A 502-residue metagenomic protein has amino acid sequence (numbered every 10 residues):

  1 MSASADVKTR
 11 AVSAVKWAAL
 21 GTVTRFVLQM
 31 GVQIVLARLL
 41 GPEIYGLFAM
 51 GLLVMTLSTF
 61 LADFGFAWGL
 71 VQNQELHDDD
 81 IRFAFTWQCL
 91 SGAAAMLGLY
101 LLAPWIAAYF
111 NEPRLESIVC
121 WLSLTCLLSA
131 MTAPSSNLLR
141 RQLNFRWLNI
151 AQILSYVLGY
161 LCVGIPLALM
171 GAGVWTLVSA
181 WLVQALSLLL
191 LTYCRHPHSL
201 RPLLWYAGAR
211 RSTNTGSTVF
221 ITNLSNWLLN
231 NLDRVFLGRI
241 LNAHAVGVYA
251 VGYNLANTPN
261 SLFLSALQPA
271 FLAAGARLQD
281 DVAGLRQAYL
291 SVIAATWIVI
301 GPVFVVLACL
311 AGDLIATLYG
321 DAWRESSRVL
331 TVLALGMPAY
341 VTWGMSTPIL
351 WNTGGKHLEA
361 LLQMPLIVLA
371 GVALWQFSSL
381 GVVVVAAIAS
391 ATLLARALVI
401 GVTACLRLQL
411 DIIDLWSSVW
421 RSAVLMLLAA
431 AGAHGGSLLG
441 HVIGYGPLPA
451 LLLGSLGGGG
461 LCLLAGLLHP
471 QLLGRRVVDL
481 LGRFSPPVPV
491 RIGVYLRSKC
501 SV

Functional and structural regions predicted by a protein language model:
M1-Q29, W68-V71, E75-F83, P113-L115 (+4 more regions): N-terminal membrane topogenesis motif
M1-V7, A11, R146, V174 (+5 more regions): Interhelical loop/hinge segments that connect adjacent transmembrane helices in multipass membrane
S2-A3, C405, L410-L415, H434-V502: Membrane-proximal transmembrane or re-entrant/amphipathic helices at the cytosolic face
V7-F66, S91-A103, C120, S155-Y156 (+4 more regions): Signature of the first transmembrane helix
V12, G69-D78, L128-Q152, W175 (+4 more regions): Membrane-interface junctions at transmembrane-helix termini in multi-pass inner-membrane proteins
F60-D78, R82, R140-R141, G252 (+2 more regions): Helix-loop junctions and terminal segments of transmembrane helices in multi-pass membrane transport/translocation
T86-N111, S117-C120, L161-I165, M170 (+4 more regions): Alpha-helical transmembrane segments of multi-pass membrane transport and lipid-handling proteins
E116-S123, I150-H198, R211-T215, T222 (+5 more regions): Hydrophobic alpha-helical transmembrane segments
